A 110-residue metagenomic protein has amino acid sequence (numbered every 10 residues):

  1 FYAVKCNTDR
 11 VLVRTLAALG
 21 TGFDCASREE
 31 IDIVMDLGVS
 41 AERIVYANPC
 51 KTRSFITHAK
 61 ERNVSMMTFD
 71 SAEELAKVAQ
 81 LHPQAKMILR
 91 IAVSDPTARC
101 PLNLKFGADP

Functional and structural regions predicted by a protein language model:
F1-P110: Active-site-proximal beta-alpha core segment in soluble small-molecule metabolic enzymes
